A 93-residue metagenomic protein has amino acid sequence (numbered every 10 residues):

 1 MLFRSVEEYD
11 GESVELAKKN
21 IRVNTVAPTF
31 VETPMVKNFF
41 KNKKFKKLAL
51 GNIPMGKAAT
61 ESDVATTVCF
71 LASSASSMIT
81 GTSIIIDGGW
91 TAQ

Functional and structural regions predicted by a protein language model:
M1-L2: Short, small-residue-biased leader/transition segments that mark boundaries at the very start of proteins
S5-E12, L16, V26, L71: Hydrophobic alpha-helix immediately C-terminal to the catalytic Tyr-X-X-X-Lys motif of short-chain
V14-K18, V31, A59, A72: A short hydrophobic alpha-helix cap/turn motif
A17, R22, I79-G81: Short, small/polar-rich loop/turn modules that mediate ligand/substrate recognition or access, typified
A27-N38, I86: Short, flexible catalytic-loop segment of classical short-chain dehydrogenase/reductase
F39-I53: A short C-terminal helix-loop "cap" of Rossmann-like NAD(P)-dependent dehydrogenase/epimerase domains
I53-V64, A75: A conserved structural motif in NAD(P)-dependent oxidoreductases
V68-C69, T80-Q93: Short C-terminal tail/terminal secondary-structure segment of NAD(P)H-dependent dehydrogenase/reductase domains
